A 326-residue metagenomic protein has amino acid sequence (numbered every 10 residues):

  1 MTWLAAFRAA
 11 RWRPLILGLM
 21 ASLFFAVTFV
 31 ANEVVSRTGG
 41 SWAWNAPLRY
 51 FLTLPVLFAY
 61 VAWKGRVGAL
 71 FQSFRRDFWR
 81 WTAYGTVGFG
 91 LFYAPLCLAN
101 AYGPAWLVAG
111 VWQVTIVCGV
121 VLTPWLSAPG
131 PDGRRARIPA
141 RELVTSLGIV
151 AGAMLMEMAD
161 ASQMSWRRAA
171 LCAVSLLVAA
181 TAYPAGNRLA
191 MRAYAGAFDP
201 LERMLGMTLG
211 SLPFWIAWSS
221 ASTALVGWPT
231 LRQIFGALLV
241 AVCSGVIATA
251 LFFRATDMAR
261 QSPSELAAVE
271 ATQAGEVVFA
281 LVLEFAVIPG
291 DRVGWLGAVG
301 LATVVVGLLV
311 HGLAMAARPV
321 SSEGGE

Functional and structural regions predicted by a protein language model:
M1-L48, L98, T145-A151, S162-R192 (+4 more regions): Glycine-/small-residue-enriched transmembrane alpha-helix faces in small-molecule transporters and effluxers
T2-F7, T53-F74, V150-W166, S211-Q233 (+2 more regions): Membrane-interface helix-cap regions at the ends of transmembrane helices in multi-pass membrane proteins
W3-L4, Y50, L266-E326: C-terminal-most transmembrane helix of multi-pass membrane proteins
S22, L48, L107-V114, A190-S211 (+1 more regions): Helix-helix packing/entry segments at the starts of transmembrane helices
F24-T28, G65-W112, L155, A241-R260: Specific transmembrane alpha-helical segments of multi-pass solute transporters/efflux pumps, especially DMT/EamA
A26, V30, G85-G90, A94 (+8 more regions): Hydrophobic/small/kink-forming positions within alpha-helical transmembrane segments of polytopic membrane proteins
W44-P47, F51, C97-L143, P263-A286: Specific alpha-helical transmembrane segments that line the substrate/conduction pathway and gating interfaces
L57, P124, R137-D160, G294-M315: Hydrophobic transmembrane alpha-helices of multi-pass small-molecule transport proteins
